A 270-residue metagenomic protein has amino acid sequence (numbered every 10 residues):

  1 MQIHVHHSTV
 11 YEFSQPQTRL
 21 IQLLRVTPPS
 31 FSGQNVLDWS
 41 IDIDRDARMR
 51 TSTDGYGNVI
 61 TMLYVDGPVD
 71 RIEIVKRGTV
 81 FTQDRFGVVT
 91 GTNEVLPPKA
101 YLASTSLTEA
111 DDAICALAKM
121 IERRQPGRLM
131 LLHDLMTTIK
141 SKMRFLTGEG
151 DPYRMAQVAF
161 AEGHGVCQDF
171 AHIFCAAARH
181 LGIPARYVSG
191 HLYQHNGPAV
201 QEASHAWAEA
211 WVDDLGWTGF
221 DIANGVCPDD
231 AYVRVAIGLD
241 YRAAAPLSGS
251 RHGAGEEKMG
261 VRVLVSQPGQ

Functional and structural regions predicted by a protein language model:
M1, H7, Q22, W39 (+5 more regions): Structural beta-strand/beta-sheet cores of well-ordered domains, especially the beta-sheet scaffolds that support
M1-H4, S32-I41, L146-G148, V166-H172 (+3 more regions): A broad, low-specificity signal for short, low-complexity segments enriched in glycine/proline and polar/charged
M1-K119: Linear, non-domain "peripheral" regions
Y11, Q15, L24, P29 (+14 more regions): Flexible, active-site-adjacent loop/turn segments at secondary-structure boundaries
T18, D70, S106-L107, G150 (+4 more regions): Short capping/connector residues at structural and topological boundaries
V80-D84, L96-G165, I173, L239-Y241 (+1 more regions): Secondary-structure boundary elements
T137, D169-G255: Hydrophobic/aromatic-rich core segments of domains that either
